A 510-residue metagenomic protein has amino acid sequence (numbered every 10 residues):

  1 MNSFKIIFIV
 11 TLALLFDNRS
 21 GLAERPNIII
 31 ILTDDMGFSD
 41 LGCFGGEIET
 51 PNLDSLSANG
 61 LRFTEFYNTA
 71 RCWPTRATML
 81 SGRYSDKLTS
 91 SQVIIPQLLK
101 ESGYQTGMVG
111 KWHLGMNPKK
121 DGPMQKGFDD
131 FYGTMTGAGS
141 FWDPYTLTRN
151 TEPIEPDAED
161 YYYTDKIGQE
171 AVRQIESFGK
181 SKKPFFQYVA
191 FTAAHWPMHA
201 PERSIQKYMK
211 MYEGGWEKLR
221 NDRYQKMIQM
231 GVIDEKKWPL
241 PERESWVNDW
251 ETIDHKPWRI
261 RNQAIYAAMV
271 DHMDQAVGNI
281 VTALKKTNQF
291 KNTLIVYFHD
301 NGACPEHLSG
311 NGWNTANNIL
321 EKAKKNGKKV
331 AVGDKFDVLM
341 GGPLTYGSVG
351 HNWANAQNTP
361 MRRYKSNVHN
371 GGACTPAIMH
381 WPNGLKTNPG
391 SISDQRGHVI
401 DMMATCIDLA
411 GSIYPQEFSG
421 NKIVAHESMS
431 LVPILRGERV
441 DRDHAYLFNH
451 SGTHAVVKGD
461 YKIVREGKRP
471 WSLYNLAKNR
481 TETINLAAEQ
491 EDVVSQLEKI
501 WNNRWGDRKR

Functional and structural regions predicted by a protein language model:
N2-S3, L22-G467, W471, R480-K509: Formylglycine-dependent sulfatase
F4-L15: Sec-dependent N-terminal signal peptides
V10, S20-G21: Cleavable N-terminal signal peptides
